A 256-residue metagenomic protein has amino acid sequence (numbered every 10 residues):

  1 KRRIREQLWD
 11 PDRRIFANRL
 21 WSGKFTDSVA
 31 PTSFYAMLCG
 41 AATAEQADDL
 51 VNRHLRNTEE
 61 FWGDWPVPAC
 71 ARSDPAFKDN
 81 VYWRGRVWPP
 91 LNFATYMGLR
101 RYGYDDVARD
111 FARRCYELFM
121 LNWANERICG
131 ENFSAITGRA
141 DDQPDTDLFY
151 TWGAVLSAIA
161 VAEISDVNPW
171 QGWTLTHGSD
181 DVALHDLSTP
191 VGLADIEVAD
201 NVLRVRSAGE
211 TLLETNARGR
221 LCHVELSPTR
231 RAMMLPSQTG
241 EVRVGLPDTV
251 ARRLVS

Functional and structural regions predicted by a protein language model:
K1-L8, A112-C115: Short amphipathic alpha-helical coiled-coil/interface segments
I4, L38-A41, L235-P236: Short, exposed beta-strand "edge-strand" segments with a Pro/Gly-rich flavor and a Y/T-containing core
W9-R14, W65-S73, F133: Active-site-adjacent bridging/hinge elements
R14-T58, V81-R204: C-terminal capping/lid segments that line or modulate ligand- or cofactor-binding pockets
G63-W88: Generic long, charged, amphipathic alpha-helical segments
P66, G85, D166, T239-G240: Glycine-centered flexibility motif
V191, V198-S256: C-terminal beta-sandwich/jelly-roll accessory domains of carbohydrate-active enzymes
